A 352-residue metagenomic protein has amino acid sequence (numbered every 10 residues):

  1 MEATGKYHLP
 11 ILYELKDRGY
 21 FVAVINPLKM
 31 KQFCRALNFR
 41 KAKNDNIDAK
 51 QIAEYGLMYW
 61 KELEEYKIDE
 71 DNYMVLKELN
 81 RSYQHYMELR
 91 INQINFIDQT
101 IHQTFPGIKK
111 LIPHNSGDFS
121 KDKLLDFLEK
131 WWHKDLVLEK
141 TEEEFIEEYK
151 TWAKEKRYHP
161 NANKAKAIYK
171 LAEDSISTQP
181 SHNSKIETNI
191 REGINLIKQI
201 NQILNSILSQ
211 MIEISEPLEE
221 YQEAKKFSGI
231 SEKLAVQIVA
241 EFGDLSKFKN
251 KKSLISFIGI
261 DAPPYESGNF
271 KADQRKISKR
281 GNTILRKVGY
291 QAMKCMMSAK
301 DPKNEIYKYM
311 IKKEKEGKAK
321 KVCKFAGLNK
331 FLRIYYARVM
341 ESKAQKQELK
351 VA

Functional and structural regions predicted by a protein language model:
M1-A352: A detector of single, family-specific signature residues that are central to catalytic or substrate-handling motifs
